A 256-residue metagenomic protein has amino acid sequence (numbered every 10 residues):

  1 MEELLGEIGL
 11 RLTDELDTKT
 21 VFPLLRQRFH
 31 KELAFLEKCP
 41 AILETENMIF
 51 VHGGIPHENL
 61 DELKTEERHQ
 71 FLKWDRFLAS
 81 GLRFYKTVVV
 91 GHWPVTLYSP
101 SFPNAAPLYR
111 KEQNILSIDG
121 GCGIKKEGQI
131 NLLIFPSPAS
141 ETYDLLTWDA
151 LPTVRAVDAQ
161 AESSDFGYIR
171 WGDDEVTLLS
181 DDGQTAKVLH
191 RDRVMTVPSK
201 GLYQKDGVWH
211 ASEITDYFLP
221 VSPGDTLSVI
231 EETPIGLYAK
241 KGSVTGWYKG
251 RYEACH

Functional and structural regions predicted by a protein language model:
M1-T13: Extended, charge-rich helix/loop segments that form flexible, surface "patches" used to engage negatively charged
L10-L116, C122-K126, P138, Y143-W148 (+1 more regions): Acidic, His/Gly-enriched loop-helix segments that form or flank divalent-metal centers in metallo-dependent hydrolases
E44, K111, F135, L178-D181 (+1 more regions): Generic beta-strand structural signal
G128, F135-G172: C-terminal functional module detector
L146-V157, D192-V208: Short, basic/aromatic beta-hairpin or loop at an interaction surface
V157-G172, D181, G207-E232: SH3/SH3-like (including bacterial SH3b) beta-barrel domains that bind proline-rich motifs or cell-wall ligands
W171-P198, V221-C255: SH3/SH3-like beta-barrel superfamily modules
L202-W209, G250-H256: Intrinsically disordered, low-complexity, charged/polar segments
